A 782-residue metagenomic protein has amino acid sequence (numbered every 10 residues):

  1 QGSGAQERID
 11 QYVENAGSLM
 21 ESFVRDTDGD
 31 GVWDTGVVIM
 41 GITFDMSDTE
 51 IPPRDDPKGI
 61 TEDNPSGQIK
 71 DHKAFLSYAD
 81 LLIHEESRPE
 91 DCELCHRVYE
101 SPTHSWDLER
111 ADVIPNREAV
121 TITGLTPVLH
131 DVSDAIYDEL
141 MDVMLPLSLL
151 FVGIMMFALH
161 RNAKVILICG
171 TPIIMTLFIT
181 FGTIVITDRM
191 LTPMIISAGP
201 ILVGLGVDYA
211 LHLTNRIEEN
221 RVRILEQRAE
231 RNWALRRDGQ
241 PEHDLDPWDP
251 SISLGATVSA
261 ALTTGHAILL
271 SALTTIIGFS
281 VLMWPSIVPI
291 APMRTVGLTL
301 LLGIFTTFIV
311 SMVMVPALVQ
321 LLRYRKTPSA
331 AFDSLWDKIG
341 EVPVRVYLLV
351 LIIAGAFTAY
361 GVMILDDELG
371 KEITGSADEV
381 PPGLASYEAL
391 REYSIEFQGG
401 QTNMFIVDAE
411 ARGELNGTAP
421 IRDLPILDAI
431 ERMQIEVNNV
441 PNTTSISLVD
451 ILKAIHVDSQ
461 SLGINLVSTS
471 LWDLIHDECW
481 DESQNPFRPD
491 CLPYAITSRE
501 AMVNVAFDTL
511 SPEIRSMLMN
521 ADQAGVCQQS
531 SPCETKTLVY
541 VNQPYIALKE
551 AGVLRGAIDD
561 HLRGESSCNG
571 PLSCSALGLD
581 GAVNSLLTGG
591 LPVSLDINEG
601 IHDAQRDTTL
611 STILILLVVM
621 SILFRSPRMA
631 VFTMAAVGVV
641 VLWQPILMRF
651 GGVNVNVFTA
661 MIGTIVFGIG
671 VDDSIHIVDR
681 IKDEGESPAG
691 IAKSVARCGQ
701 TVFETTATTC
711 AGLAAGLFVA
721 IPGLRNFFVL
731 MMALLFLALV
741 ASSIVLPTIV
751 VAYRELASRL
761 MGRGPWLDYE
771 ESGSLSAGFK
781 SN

Functional and structural regions predicted by a protein language model:
Q1-D63, A74-S77, L81, E90-I114 (+3 more regions): Extracytoplasmic
T35, G399, C533, L579-G581: Short flexible coil/turn linkers enriched for glycine and charged/polar residues that connect secondary-structure
I39-G41, T121, I406, L538 (+1 more regions): Soluble periplasmic/extracytoplasmic beta-strand elements of cell-envelope proteins
S47, D63, G67-K70, Y78-D378 (+4 more regions): Membrane-embedded transmembrane helical bundles of large multi-pass transporters/channels
S47-S77, V380-G383, E414-E431, I546-G556 (+1 more regions): Solvent-exposed, non-transmembrane alpha-helical starts
G340, Y347-V350, A354-L492: Juxtamembrane segments of multi-pass membrane proteins
